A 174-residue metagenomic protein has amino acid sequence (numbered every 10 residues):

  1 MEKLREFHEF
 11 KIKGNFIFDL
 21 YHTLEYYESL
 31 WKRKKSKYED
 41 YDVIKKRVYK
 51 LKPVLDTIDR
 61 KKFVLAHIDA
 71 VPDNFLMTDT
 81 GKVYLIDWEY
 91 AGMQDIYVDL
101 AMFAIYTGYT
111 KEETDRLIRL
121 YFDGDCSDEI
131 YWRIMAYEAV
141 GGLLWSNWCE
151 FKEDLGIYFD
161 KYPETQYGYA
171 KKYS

Functional and structural regions predicted by a protein language model:
H8-I12, D59, A104, D125: Protein kinase-like catalytic domain
E9-I12, Y26-S36, L143-Y158: A glycine-centered beta->alpha junction motif in the catalytic cores of kinase/phosphotransferase enzymes
I12-I68, T80: An alpha-helical support segment within catalytic cores of ATP-dependent transferases
D69, D87: Conserved catalytic-loop position in the HRD/HxD motif
Y97-C126, A139-I157, Y169: Active-site activation/catalytic loop segments of kinase-like enzymes and analogous catalytic loops in related
A170-S174: Regulatory N- and C-terminal appendages and interdomain linkers associated with kinase/kinase-like NTP transferase
